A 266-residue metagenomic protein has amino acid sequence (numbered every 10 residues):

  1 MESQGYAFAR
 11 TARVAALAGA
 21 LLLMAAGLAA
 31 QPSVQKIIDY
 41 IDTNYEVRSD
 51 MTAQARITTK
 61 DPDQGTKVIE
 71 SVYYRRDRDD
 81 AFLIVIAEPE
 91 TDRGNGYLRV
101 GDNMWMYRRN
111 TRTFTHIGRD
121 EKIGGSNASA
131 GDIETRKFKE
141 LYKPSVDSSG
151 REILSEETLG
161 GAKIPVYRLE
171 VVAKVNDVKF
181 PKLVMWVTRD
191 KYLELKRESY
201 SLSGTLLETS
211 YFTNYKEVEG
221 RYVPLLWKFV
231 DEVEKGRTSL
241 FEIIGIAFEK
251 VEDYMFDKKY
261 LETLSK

Functional and structural regions predicted by a protein language model:
E2-L17: Bacterial N-terminal signal peptides that target proteins for export
A15-A26: Bacterial N-terminal signal peptides
A26-P32: Bacterial Sec-dependent signal peptides at the C-terminal "C-region" and cleavage site
P32-N110, G150: N-terminal mature ectodomain segment of secretory-pathway/periplasmic proteins
Q35-K36, T135-I153, G204-T209: A short, amphipathic edge element
T58, R78, A87-P89, D102-N103 (+6 more regions): Solvent-exposed coil/turn segments that connect beta secondary-structure elements in extracytoplasmic/periplasmic
R108-K139: Acidic/charged, solvent-exposed loop-and-adjacent secondary-structure segments enriched in E/D, K/R, S/T, and G/P
T113-I117, A130-I133, E156-K258: Gly/Pro-enriched, hydrophobic low-complexity segments that function as extracytoplasmic propeptides/linkers
